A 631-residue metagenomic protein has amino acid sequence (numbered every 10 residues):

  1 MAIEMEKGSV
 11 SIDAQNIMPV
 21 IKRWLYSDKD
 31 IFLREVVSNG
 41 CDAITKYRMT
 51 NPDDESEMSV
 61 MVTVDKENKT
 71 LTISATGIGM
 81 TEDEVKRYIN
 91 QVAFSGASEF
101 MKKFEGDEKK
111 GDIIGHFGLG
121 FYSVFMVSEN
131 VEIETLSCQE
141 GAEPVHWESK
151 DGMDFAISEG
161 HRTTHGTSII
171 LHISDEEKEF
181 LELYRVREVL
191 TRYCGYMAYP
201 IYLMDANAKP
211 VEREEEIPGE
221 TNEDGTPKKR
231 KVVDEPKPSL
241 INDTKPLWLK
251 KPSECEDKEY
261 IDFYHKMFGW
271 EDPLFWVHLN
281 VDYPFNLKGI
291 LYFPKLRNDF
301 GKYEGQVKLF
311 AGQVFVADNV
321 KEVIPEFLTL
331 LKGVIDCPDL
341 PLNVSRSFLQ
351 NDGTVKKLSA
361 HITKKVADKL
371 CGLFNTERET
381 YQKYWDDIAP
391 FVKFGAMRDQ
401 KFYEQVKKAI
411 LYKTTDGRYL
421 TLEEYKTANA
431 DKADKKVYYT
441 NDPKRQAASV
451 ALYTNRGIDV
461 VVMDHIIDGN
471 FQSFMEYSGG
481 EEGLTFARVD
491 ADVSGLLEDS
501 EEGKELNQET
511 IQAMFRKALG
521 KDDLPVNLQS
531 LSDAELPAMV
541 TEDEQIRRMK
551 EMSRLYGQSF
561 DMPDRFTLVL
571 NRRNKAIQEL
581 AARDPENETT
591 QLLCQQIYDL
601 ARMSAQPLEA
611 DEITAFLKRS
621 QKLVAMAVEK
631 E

Functional and structural regions predicted by a protein language model:
M1-D175, E179-F180, E188, G195 (+3 more regions): GHKL (Bergerat-fold) ATPase N-terminal catalytic module, capturing the glycine-rich phosphate-binding loop and acidic
I113, V131-D154, S174-K178, Y184-E631: GHKL/Bergerat-fold ATPase module in large chromosome/replication-associated machines
